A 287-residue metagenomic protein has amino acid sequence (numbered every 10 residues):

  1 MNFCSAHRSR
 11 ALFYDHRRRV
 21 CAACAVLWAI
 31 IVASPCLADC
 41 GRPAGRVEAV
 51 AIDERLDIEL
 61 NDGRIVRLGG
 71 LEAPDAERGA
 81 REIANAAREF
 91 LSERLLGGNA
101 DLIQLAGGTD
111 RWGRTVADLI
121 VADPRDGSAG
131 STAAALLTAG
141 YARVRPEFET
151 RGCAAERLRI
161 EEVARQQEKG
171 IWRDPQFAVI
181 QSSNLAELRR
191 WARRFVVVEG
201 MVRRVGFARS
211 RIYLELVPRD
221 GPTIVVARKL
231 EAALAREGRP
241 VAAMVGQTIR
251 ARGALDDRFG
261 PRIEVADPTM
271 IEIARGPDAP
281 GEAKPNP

Functional and structural regions predicted by a protein language model:
N2-C4, S34-P287: Small beta-barrel nucleic-acid-binding modules, primarily SNase/OB-fold domains and secondarily Tudor-like barrels
C4-C24: Bacterial N-terminal signal peptides that target proteins for export
R8, R18-R19, A29, P146 (+1 more regions): Short linear sequence elements within intrinsically disordered, low-complexity coil regions
S9, V26-A29, G41-G45: Mature cores of small secreted peptide/protein domains
C21-A33: Bacterial N-terminal signal peptides
